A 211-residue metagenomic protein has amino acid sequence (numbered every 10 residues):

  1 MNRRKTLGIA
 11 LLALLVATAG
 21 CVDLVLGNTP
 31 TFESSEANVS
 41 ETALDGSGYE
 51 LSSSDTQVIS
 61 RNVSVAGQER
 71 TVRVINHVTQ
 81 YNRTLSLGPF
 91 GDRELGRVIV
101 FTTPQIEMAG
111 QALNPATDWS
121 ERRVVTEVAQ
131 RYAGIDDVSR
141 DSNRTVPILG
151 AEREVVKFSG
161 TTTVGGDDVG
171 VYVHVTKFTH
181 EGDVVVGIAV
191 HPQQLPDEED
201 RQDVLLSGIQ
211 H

Functional and structural regions predicted by a protein language model:
M1-N2, L95, S142: Intrinsically disordered, low-complexity sequence elements enriched in Ser/Thr/Gly/Pro
M1-V58, T79-Y81, I148-H211: Hydrophobic alpha-helical segments
V22-D92, L113-L149: N-terminal "mature-domain start" segment
G91-F101: Acidic, Ser/Thr/Gly/Pro-rich low-complexity segments that form flexible
F101-A109: Acidic/histidine-rich, surface-exposed loop or edge segments in extracytoplasmic proteins
